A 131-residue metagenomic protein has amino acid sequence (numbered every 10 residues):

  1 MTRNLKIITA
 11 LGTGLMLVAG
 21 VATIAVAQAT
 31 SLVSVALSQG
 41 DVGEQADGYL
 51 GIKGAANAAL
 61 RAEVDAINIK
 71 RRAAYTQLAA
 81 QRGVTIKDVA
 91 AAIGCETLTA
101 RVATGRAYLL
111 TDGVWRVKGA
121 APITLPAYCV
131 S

Functional and structural regions predicted by a protein language model:
T2-T13: Bacterial N-terminal signal peptides that target proteins for export
T13-A19: Core hydrophobic alpha-helical transmembrane segments of single-pass membrane proteins
V21-A29: Sec/Tat signal peptide C-region and signal peptidase I cleavage site
A29-E44, G48-A55, A59-A62, A90-S131: Amphipathic, charged alpha-helical segments and their helix-to-coil junctions in extracytoplasmic/peripheral assemblies
E63, Y75-I93: Surface-exposed patches in mature extracellular/periplasmic domains of secreted proteins
